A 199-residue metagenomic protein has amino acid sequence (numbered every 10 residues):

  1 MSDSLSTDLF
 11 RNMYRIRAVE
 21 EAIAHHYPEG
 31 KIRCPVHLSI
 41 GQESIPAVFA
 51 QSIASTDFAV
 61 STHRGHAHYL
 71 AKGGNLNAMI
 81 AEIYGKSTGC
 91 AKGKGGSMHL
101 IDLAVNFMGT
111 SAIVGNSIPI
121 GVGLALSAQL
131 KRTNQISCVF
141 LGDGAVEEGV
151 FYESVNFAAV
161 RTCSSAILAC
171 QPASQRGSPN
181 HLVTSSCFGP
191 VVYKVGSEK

Functional and structural regions predicted by a protein language model:
M1-R33, S55: Cofactor-/ligand-binding subdomain signature composed of acidic, glycine-rich, tryptophan-containing flexible loops
E21-A24, K31-R161, P179-T184, K194: Cofactor-binding active-site loop characterized by glycine-rich and histidine/acidic residues
S165-I167: A positional/architectural concept
C170-K199: Thiamine diphosphate
